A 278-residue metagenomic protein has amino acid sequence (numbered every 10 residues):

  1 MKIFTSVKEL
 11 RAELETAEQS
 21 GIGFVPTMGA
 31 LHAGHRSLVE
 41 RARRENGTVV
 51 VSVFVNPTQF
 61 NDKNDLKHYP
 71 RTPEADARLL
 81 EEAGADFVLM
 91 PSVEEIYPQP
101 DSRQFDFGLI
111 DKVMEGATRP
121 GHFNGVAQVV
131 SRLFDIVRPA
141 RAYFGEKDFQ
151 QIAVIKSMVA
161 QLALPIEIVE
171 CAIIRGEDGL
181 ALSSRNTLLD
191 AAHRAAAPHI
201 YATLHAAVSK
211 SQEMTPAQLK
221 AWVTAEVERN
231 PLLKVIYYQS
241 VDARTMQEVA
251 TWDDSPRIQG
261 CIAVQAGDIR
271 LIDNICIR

Functional and structural regions predicted by a protein language model:
K2-L232, V241, T245, D268 (+1 more regions): Nucleotidyltransferase catalytic core that binds NTPs
G23, Y238, G260-I262: Well-ordered beta-strand positions enriched in small/hydrophobic/aromatic, beta-favoring residues
V159-L162, V249-A250, I262: Intrinsically disordered, low-complexity segments enriched in polar/charged residues with Gly/Pro, especially when
P231-I236, I258-G260: A short pocket-lining beta-strand/turn micro-motif at the edge of beta-sheets
V235-D254: A conserved acidic, glycine/proline-rich C-terminal tail/linker
D253-A263: Acidic/histidine-enriched ion/cofactor-binding microenvironments in catalytic or ligand-binding pockets
C261-R278: Generic C-terminus detector
